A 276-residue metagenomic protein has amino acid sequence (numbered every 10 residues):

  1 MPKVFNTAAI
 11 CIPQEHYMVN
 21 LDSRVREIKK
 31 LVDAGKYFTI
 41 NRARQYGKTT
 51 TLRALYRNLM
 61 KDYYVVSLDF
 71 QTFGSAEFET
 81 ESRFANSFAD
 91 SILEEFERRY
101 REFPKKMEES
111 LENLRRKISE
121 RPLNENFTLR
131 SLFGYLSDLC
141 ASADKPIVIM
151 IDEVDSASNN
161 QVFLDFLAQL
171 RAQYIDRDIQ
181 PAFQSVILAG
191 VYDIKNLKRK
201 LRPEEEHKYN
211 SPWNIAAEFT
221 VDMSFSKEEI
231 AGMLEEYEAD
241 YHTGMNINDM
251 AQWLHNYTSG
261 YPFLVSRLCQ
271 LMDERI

Functional and structural regions predicted by a protein language model:
M1-K36: A short, basic N-terminal segment
A9-I10, P146, S156-D249, N256-Y257 (+1 more regions): The catalytic "switch" region of P-loop NTPases
M18-L21, L129, G244-I247: A conditional alpha-helix N-cap/helix-loop micro-motif detector
L21, T49, Y261: Short, conserved phosphate/pyrophosphate- and ester-handling motifs at nucleotide-, phospho-/glycolipid
K29, A251-Q252: Short hydrophobic/charged patches on amphipathic alpha-helices used for structural packing and interfaces
K30, A34-Y46, T50-F166, Q184 (+1 more regions): P-loop NTPase nucleotide-binding core
T258-Q270: The conserved phosphate-sensing helix
